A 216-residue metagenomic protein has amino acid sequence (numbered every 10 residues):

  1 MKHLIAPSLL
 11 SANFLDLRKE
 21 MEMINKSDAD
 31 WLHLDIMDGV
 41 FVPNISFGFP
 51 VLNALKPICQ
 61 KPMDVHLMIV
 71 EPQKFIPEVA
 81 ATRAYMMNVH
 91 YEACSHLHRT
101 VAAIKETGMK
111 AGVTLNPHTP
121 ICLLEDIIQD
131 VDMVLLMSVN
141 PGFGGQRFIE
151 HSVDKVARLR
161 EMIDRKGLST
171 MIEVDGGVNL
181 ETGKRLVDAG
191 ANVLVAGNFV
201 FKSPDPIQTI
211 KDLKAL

Functional and structural regions predicted by a protein language model:
M1-N88, C94-H96, A103-E106, K110-A111 (+8 more regions): Conserved N-terminal beta1-alpha1 strand-loop-helix module at the mouth
L4, T114, L135-S138, E173 (+1 more regions): Conserved beta-strand segments that form the floor/walls of ligand-binding pockets within enzyme and binding domains
L10, H90, V174, A196-G197: A secondary-structure boundary/capping signal
R83-E92, V187-A196: Short, electropositive alpha-helical surface patch
Y91-C94, N116-H118, V139-G142, N198-F201: Short, acidic/turn-prone active-site loops that include or flank metal/cofactor- and phosphate-binding residues
N140, R147-V193, F199: Active-site/ligand-binding-proximal alpha/beta "capping" segment
